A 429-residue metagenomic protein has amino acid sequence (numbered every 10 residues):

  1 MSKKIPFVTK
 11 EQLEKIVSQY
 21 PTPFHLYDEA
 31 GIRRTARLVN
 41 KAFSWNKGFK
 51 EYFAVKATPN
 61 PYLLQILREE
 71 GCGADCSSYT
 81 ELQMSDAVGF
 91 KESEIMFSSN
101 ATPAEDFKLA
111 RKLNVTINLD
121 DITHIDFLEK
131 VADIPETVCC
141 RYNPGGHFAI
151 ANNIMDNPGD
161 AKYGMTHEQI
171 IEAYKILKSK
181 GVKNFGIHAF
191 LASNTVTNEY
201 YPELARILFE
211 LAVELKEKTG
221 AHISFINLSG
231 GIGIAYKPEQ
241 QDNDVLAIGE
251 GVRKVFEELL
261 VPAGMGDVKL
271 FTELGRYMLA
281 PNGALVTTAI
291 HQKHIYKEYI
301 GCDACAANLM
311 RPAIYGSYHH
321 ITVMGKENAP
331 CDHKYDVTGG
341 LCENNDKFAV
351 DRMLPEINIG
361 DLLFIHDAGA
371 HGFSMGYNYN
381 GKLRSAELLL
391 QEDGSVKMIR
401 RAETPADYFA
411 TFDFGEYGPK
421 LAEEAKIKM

Functional and structural regions predicted by a protein language model:
M1-I117, I122-E136, K175-S179, K183 (+3 more regions): A charged N-terminal "starter" segment
I32, K56, S78, A110 (+6 more regions): Conserved, mostly hydrophobic/aromatic
A57-P59, T80, A101-P103, D121-T123 (+5 more regions): Active-site-proximal loop/turn and secondary-structure-junction residues that shape catalytic pockets, frequently
G73, M96, T116-N118, C139-R141 (+8 more regions): Structured core elements
D133-H147: Glycine-rich, aromatic-flanked loop segments that form ligand/cofactor-binding clefts across common enzyme folds
P144-I290: Active-site loop/helix belt of alpha/beta enzymes
E257-V261, M265-M429: Charged (often Lys/Glu-rich) extended helix/loop segments that serve as interaction or gating elements
